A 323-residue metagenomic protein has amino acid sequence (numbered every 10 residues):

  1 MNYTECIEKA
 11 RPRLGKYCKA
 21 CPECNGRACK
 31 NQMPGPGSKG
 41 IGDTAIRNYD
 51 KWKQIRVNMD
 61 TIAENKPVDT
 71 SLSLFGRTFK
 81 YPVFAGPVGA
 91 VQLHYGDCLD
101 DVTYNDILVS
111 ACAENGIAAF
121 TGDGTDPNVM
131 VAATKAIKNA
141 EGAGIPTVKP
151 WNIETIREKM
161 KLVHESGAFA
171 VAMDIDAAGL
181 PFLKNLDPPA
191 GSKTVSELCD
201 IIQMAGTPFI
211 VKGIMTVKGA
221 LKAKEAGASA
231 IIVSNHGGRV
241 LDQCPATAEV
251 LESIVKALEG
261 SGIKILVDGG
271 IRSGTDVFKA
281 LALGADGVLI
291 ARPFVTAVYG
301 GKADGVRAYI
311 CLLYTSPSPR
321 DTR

Functional and structural regions predicted by a protein language model:
N2-K80: An N-cap/entry alpha-helix motif that binds or orients negatively charged groups
T44-M130: N-terminal functional module of multi-domain proteins
V83-G86, A119-T121, G144-V148, V171 (+4 more regions): Hydrophobic faces of well-ordered beta-strands that scaffold small-molecule active sites in alpha/beta enzyme cores
A85, C112, M173, I231 (+1 more regions): Conserved, mostly hydrophobic/aromatic
I153-C244, V250-S261, I265, L283: Alpha/beta enzyme core
T247-S253, Y299-L313: C-terminal helical cap(s) of enzyme catalytic domains, especially alpha/beta-barrels
I290, F294-A297: Helical hairpin unit composed of two closely spaced alpha helices linked by a short loop
Y314-R323: Single conserved hydrophobic/aromatic residue that forms the stacking wall/gate of nucleotide- or nucleobase-binding
